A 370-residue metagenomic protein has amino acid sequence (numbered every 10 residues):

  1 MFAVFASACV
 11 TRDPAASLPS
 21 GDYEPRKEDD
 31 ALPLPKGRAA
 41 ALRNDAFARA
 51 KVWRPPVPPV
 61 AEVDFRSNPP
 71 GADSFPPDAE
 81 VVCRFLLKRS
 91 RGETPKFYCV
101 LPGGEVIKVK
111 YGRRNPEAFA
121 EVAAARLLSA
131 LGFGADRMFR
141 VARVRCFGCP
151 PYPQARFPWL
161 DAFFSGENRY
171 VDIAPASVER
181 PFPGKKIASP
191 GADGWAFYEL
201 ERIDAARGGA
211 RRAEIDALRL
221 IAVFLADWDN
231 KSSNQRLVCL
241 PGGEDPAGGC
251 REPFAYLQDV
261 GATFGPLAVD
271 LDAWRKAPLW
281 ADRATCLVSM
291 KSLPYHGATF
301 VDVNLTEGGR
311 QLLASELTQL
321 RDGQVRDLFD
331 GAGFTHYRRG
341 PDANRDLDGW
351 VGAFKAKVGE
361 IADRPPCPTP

Functional and structural regions predicted by a protein language model:
A3-F85, L101-G104, G331-P370: Regulatory N- and C-terminal appendages and interdomain linkers associated with kinase/kinase-like NTP transferase
S7, V81, V144-F147, G248 (+2 more regions): Secreted/extracellular small peptides and ectodomain modules produced from precursors
T11, R113, G242-P370: C-terminal catalytic region of ATP-dependent kinase domains
N68-A79, D229, F300-G308: Short charge-dense sequence patches
D73-A192: Conserved ATP-binding subdomain of kinase catalytic cores across diverse folds
P116-E121, P190-D272, P278: Conserved kinase catalytic-core segment
S129-F133, V223-A226, G359-P366: Sec-exported extracytoplasmic/periplasmic mature domains
